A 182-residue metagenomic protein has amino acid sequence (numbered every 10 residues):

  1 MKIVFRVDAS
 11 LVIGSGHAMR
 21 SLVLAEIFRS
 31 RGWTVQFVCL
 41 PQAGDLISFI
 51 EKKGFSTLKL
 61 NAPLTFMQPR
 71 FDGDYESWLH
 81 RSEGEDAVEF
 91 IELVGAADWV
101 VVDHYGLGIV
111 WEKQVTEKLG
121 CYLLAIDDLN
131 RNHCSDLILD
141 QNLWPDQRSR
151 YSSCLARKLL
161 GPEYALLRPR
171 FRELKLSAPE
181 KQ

Functional and structural regions predicted by a protein language model:
M1-G14: Nucleotide-activated donor-dependent transferases that construct or modify glycoconjugates
K2, D98-W99, L137: Structural motif
D8, L40, D128: Cofactor-binding loop segments of dinucleotide-utilizing enzymes, especially the Rossmann-like FAD- and NAD(P)+-binding
A18-F28: Short amphipathic alpha-helix
R31-V88: Conserved nucleotide-sugar phosphate-binding/catalytic loop shared by glycosyltransferases and other
I91-G106: Short N-terminal targeting/anchoring amphipathic segment
G106-S153: Conserved nucleotide-sugar donor-interacting segment of glycosyltransferase catalytic cores, predominantly GT-B
C134-Q182: A nucleotide-sugar donor-handling region in carbohydrate enzymes
